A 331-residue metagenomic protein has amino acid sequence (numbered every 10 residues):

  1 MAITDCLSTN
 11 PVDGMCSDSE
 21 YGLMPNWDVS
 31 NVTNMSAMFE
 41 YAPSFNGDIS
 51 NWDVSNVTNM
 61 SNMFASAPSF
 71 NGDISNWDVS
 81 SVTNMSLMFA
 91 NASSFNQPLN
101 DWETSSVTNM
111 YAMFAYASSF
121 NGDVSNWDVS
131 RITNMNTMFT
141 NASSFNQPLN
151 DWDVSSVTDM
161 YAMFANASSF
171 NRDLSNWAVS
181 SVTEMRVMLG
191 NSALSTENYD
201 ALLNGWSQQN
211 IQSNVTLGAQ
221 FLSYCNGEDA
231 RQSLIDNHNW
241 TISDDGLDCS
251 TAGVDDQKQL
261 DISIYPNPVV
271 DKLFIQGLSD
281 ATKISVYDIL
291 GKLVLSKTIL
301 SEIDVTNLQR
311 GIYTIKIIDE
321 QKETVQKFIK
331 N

Functional and structural regions predicted by a protein language model:
M1-T251: Negatively charged
Q257-N331: C-terminal outer-membrane/trafficking sorting elements
